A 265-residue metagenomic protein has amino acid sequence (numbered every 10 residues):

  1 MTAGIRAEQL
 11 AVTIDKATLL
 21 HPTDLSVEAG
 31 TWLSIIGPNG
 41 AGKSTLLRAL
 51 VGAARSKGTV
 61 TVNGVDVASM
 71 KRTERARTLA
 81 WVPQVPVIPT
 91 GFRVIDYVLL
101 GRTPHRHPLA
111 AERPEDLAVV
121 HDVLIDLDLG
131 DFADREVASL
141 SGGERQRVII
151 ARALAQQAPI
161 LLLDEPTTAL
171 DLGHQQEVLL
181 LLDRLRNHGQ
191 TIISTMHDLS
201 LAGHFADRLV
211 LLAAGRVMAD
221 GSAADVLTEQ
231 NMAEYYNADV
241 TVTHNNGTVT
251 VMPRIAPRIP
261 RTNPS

Functional and structural regions predicted by a protein language model:
V51: Helix-to-loop junction immediately C-terminal to a conserved catalytic motif
S56-D66, R75: Conserved ABC transporter NBD signature motif
L99, P114-F132: Conserved ABC ATPase "signature" region
E136-L140, E144: Conserved ABC ATPase signature
L161-E165: Catalytic Walker B motif of ABC-type/P-loop ATPase nucleotide-binding domains
A233-S265: ABC ATPase nucleotide-binding domains
